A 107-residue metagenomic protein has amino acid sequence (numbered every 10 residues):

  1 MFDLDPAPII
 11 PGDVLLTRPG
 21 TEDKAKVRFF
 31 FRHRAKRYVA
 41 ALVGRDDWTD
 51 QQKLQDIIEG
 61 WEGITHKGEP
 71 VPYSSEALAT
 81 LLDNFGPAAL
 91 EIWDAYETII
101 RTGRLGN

Functional and structural regions predicted by a protein language model:
M1-D46: Short, charged/polar N-terminal "headpieces" of proteins
I10, R18, I58-W61, H66 (+2 more regions): Intrinsically disordered, low-complexity segments enriched in small/polar residues
P19-T21, W48-Q51, L82-G86: Alpha-helical interaction segments
T21-E22, G68-P70: Detector for glycine-centered tight turns/loop "hinges" at secondary-structure junctions
K24, L54-Q55, W61, A89 (+1 more regions): Low-complexity, intrinsically disordered short peptide segments enriched in small/polar/basic residues
R32-H66, Y73-S75: Cystatin/cathelin-like cysteine-protease inhibitor module
E69-N107: C-terminal charged interaction modules
